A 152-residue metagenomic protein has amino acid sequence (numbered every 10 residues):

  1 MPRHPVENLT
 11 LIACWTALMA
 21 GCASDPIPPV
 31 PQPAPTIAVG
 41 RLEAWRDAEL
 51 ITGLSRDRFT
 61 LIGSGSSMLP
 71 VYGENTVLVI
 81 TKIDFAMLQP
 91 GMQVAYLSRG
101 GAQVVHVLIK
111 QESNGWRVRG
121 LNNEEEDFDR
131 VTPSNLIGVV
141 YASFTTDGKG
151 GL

Functional and structural regions predicted by a protein language model:
P2-N8, C14-L152: Extended hydrophobic leader/signal-anchor segments used for secretion and membrane insertion
